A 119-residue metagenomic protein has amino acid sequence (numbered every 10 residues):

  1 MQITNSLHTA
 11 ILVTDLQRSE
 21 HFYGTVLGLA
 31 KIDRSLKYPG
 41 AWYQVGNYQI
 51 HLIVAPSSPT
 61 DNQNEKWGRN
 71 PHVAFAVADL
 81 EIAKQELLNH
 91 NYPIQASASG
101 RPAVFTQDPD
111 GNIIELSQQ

Functional and structural regions predicted by a protein language model:
M1-R18, P71-F75: N-terminal beta-strand motif that seeds the catalytic metal site of vicinal oxygen chelate
Q2, K84, L88-Q119: Vicinal oxygen chelate
I11-I50: Core segments of cupin and vicinal oxygen chelate
K37-P39, R69, S99-P102: Short acidic/glycine-enriched loop/turn segments that link adjacent beta-strands
S57-Q63: A short, acidic/glycine-rich surface segment
K66-L87: Mid-chain, well-packed structural core segment of small domains
